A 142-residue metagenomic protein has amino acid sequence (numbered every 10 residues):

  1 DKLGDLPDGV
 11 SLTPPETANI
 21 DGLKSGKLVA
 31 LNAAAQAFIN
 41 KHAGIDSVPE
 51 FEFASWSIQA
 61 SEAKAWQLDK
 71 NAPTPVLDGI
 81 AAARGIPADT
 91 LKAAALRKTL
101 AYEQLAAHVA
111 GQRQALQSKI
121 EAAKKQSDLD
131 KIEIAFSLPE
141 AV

Functional and structural regions predicted by a protein language model:
D1-V142: A preference for well-ordered globular domain cores that mediate specific macromolecular interactions or catalysis
